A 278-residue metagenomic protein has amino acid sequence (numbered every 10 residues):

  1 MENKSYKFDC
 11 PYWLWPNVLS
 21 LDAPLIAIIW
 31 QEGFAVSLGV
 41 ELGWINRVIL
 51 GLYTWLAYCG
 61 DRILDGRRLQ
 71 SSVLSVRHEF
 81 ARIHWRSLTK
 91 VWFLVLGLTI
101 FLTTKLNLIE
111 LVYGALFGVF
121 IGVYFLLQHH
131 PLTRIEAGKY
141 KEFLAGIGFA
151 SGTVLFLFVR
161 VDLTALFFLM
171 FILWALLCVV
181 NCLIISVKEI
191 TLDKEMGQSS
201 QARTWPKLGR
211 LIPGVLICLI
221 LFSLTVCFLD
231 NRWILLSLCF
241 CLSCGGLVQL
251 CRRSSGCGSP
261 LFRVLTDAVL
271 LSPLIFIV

Functional and structural regions predicted by a protein language model:
L14-S37, W92-L94, A145-L155: The first (N-terminal) embedded transmembrane alpha-helix
L25-I29, H78-R86, Y140-L157, A202-L211 (+1 more regions): Small-residue-rich segments of transmembrane alpha-helices in multi-pass membrane proteins, especially helix faces
I29-L50, T99-V112, T153-I172, S223-I234 (+1 more regions): Helix-coil boundary and interhelical linker segments in multi-pass alpha-helical membrane proteins
L52-L64, V119-P131, L173-I190, C244-R252: Transmembrane alpha-helical segments that form the membrane-embedded catalytic/substrate-channel core of multi-pass
T54-T89, L177-I217: Solvent-exposed interhelical
E79-L157: Intramembrane alpha-helical segments
E142-I185, I190: Functional transmembrane core segments of multi-pass inner-membrane proteins
S237-V278: Extended hydrophobic alpha-helices typical of membrane-associated regions
